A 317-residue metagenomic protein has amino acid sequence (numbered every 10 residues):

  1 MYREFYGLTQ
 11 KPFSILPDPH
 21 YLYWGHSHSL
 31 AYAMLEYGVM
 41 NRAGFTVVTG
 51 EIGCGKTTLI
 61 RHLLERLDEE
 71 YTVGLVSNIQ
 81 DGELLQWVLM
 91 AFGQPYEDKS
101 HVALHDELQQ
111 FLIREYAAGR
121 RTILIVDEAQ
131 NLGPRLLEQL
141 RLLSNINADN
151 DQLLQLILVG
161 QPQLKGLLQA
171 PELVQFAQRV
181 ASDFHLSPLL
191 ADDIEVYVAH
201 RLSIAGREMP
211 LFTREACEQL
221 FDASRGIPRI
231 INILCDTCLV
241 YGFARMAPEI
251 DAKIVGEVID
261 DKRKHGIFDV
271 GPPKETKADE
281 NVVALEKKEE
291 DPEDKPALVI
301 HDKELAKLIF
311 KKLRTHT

Functional and structural regions predicted by a protein language model:
R3, Q10-S29: Dynamic helix-loop-helix/coil hinge segments at AAA+ ATPase domain boundaries and subdomain interfaces
R3, T9-F13, I250-T317: Trafficking entry modules
K11-F13, Y71-T72, G82-D98: Conserved NTP-binding/hydrolysis module of P-loop NTPases
H28-V39: Pre-Walker A adenine-sensing motif
N41-H62: Walker A/P-loop nucleotide-binding motif
G50-E51, V73-D81: A short hydrophobic beta-strand->loop->alpha-helix junction that borders the nucleotide-binding pocket of P-loop NTPases
E83, P95-Q139, A148-D151, L190-I194 (+3 more regions): Mid-core helix/loop region of P-loop NTP-binding domains shared across ATPases and GTPases
R114-G119, I157, K165-A223, P228 (+2 more regions): Helix-loop-helix "sensor" segment of P-loop NTPases
